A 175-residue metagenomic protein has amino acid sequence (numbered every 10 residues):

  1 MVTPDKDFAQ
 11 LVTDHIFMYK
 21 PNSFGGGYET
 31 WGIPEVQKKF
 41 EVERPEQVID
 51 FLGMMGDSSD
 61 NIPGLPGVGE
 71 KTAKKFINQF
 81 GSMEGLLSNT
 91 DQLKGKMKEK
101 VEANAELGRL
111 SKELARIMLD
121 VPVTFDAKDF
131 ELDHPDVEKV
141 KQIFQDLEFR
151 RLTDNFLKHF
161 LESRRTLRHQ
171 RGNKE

Functional and structural regions predicted by a protein language model:
M1-T124: Extended two-metal-dependent nuclease catalytic cores across DNA- and RNA-processing enzymes
A103, E113-R165, K174-E175: Low-complexity, acidic/Ser/Thr- and charged residue-rich accessory regions of DNA metabolism proteins
H169-Q170: Low-complexity, intrinsically disordered or signal/transmembrane-proximal segments
